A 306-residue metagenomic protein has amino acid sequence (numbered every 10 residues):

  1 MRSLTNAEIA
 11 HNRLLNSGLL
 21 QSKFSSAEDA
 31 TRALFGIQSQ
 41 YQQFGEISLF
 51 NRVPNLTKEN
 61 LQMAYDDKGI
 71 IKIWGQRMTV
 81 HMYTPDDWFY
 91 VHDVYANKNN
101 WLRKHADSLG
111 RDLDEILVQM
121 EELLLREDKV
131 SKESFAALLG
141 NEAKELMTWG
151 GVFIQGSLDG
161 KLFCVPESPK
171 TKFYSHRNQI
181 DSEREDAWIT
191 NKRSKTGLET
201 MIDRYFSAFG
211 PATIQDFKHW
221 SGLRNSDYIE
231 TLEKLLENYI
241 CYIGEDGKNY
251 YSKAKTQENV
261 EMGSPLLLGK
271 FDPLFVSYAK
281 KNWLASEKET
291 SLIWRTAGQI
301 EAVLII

Functional and structural regions predicted by a protein language model:
M1-D272, E287-I306: Long, low-complexity intrinsically disordered regions
S277-K280, I306: C-terminal accessory/binding modules appended to enzymatic or scaffolding proteins
W283: PLD/PLD-like phosphodiesterase catalytic module centered on the HKD motif
